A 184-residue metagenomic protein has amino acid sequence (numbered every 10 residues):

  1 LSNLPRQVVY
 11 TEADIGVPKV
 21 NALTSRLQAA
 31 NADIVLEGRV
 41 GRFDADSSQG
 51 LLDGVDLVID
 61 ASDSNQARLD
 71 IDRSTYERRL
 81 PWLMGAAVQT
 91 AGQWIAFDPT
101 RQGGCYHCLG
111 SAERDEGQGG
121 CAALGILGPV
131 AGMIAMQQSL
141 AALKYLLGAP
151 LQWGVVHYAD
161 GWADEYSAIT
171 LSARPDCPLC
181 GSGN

Functional and structural regions predicted by a protein language model:
L1-N184: Adenine nucleotide-associated cytosolic modules
